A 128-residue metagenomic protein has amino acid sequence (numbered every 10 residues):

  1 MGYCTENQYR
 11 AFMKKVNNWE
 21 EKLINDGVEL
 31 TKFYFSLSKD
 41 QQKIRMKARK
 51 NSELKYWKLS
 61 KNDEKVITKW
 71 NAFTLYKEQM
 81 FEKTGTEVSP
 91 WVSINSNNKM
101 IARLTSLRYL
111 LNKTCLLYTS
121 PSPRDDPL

Functional and structural regions predicted by a protein language model:
M1-K15, L23-L75, R124: A glycine- and Lys/Arg-enriched "phosphate-lid" helix/loop adjacent to the NTP-binding pocket of small-molecule kinases
V16-N17, K61-M100: Small-molecule kinase domains that catalyze NTP-dependent phosphoryl transfer to phosphate-bearing small molecules
K22-D26, K83-T86: Arginine/glycine-rich "motif VI" loop of SF2 helicases in the C-terminal RecA-like domain
K83, K113, L117: Phosphate/oxyanion-binding loops and surfaces in catalytic or ligand/nucleic-acid-binding neighborhoods
R103: Metal-dependent phosphoester/phosphodiester hydrolase catalytic core
S106-T114: Short amphipathic C-terminal alpha-helix that caps PH/PH-like domains
Y118-L128: Single conserved hydrophobic/aromatic residue that forms the stacking wall/gate of nucleotide- or nucleobase-binding
